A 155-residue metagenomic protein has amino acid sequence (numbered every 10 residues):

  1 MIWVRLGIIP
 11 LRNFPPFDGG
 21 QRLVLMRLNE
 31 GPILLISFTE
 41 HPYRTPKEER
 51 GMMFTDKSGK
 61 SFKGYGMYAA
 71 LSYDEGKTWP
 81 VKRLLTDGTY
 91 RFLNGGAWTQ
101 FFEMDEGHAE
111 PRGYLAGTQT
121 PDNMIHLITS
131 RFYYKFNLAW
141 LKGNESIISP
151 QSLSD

Functional and structural regions predicted by a protein language model:
M1-D155: Asp-box/BNR beta-propeller blade signature and adjacent active/binding-site loops in extracellular glycan-interacting
